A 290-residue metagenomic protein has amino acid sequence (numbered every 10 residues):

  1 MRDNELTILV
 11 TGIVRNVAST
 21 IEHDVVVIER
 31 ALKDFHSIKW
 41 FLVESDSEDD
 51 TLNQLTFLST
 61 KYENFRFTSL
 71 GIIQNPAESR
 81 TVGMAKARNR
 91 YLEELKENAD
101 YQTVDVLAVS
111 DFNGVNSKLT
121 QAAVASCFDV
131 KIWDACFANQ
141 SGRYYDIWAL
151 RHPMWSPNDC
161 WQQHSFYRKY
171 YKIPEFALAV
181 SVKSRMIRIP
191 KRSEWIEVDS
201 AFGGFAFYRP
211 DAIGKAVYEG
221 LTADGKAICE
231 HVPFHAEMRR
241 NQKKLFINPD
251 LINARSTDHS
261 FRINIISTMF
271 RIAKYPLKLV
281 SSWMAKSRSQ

Functional and structural regions predicted by a protein language model:
L6-G12, I28, I38-L42: Hydrophobic targeting segments
V17-L32: Short, well-formed alpha-helical segments that are part of the catalytic scaffolds of diverse glycosyltransferases
A18, V43-L55, I72: A conserved acidic beta->alpha catalytic loop
T60-E97: Conserved donor nucleotide-binding strand/loop of the catalytic core
L70, V109, C136-N139, N248: Short glycine/serine/threonine-enriched helix-capping/active-site loop that flanks the nucleotide-sugar donor pocket
D100-V115: Short beta-strand-to-loop acidic/aromatic patch adjacent to the donor-nucleotide binding site
G114-F207, A216-E219: Conserved catalytic core of nucleotide-sugar-dependent glycosyltransferases
M186-Q290: C-terminal catalytic/acceptor-binding lobe
